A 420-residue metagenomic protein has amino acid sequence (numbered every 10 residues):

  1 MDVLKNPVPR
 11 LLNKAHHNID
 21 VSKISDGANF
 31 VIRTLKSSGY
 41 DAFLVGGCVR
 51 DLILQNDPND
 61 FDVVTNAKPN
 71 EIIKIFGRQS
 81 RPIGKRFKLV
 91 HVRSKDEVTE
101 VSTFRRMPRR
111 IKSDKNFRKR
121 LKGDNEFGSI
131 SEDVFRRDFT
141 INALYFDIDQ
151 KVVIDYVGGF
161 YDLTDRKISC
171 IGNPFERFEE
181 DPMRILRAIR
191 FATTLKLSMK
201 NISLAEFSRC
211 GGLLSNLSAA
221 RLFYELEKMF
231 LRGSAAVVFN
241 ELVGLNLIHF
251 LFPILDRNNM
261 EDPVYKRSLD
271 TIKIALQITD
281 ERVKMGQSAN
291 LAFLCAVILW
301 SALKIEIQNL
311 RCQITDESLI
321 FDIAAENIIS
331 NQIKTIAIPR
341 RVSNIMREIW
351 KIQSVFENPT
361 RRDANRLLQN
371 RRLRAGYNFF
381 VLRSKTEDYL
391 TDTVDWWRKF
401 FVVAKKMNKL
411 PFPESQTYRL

Functional and structural regions predicted by a protein language model:
M1-L420: Catalytic cores of the polymerase beta-like nucleotidyltransferase superfamily and closely associated nucleotide
